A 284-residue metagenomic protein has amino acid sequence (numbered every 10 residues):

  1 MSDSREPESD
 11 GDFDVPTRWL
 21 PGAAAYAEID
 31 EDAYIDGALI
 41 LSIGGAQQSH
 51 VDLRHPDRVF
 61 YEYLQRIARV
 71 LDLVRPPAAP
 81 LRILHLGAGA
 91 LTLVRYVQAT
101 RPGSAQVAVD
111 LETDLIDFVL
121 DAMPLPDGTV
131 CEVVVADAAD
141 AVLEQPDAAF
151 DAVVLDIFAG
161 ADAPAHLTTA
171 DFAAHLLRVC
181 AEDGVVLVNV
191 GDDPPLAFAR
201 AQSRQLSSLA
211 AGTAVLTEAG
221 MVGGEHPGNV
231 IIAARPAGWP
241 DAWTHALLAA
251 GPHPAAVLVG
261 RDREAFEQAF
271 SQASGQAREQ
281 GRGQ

Functional and structural regions predicted by a protein language model:
M1-H85, G89-R101: Class I S-adenosylmethionine
S2-E31, Q48-R54, D72, M221-Q284: SAM/dcSAM-binding transferase cores
A46-H50, F158-A161, V186, D193: A short, flexible beta-alpha/helix-coil linker loop
R54-R178, S203: The AdoMet/dcAdoMet-binding core of the Class I SAM-like
E62-I67, R75-P80, V119-A122, V142-D147 (+4 more regions): Low-complexity, flexible helical/coil segments
G103, G128-V130, D183, A210-G212 (+1 more regions): A generic structural signal for alpha->beta connector loops
P164, D171-G238: C-terminal substrate-binding/active-site "lid" region of AdoMet-derived donor-dependent transferases
